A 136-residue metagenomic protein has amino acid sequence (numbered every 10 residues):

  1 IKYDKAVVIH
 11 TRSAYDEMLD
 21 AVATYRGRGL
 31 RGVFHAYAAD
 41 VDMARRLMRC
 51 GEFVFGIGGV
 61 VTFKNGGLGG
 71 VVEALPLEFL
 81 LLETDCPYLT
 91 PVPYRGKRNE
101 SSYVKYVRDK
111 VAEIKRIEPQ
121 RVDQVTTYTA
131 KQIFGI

Functional and structural regions predicted by a protein language model:
I1-L81: Catalytic pocket-lining loop regions of alpha/beta-barrel enzymes, especially the amidohydrolase/enolase/GH5 lineages
Y3, S102-I136: Mid-to-C-terminal alpha-helical segments outside catalytic/metal-binding sites
T11, A36, V61, P93-E100 (+2 more regions): Alpha-helix initiation/capping motif
R12, P87, T127: Catalytic metal-binding/acid-base residues of hydrolase active sites
R28, T84-C86, E100-R108: Active-site gating loops and adjacent loop-to-helix segments of metal-dependent hydrolytic enzymes
H35, L47, D85, V122 (+1 more regions): Divalent metal-coordination and catalytic microenvironments
D40, F63-N65, T90-V92, K97 (+1 more regions): Surface-exposed loop/turn and secondary-structure junction residues enriched for glycine/proline
E78-E100: Short acidic/histidine-rich active-site segments
